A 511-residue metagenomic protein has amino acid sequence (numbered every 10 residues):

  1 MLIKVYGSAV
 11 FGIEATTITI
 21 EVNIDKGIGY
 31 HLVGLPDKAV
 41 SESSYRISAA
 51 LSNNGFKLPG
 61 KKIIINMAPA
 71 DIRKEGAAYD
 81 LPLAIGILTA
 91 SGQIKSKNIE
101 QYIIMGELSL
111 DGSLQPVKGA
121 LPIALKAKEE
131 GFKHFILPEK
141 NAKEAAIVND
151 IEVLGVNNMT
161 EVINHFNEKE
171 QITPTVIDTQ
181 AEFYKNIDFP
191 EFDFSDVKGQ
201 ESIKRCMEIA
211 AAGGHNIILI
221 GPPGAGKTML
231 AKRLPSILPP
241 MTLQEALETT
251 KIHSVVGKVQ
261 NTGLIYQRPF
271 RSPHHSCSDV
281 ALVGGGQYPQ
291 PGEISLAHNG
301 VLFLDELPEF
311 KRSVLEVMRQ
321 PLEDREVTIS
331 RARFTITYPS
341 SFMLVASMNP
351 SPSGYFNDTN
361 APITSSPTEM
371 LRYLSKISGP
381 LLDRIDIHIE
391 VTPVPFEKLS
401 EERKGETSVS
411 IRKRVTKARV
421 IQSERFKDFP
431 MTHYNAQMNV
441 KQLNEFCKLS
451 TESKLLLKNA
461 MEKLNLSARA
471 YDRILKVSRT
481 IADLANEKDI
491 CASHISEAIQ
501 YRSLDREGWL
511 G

Functional and structural regions predicted by a protein language model:
M1-I218, P222-T228, S330, A470-Y471 (+1 more regions): Peripheral, non-AAA+ core regions of ATP-driven protein-machinery
I18-I24, L282, D386-I389: Short beta-strand elements
A39-S44, P59, N66-G76, Y288-P289 (+1 more regions): Basic, amphipathic alpha-helical bundle interface domains used for macromolecular binding and assembly
E170-I209, G213, P240-I294: P-loop NTPase nucleotide-binding/switch module
L219-V259, D324: Walker A/P-loop
G221, G284, E306: The Walker A (P-loop) glycine that initiates the GxxxxGKT/S ATP-binding motif of P-loop NTPases
N299, D305-L307, V317: Walker B catalytic acidic pair
